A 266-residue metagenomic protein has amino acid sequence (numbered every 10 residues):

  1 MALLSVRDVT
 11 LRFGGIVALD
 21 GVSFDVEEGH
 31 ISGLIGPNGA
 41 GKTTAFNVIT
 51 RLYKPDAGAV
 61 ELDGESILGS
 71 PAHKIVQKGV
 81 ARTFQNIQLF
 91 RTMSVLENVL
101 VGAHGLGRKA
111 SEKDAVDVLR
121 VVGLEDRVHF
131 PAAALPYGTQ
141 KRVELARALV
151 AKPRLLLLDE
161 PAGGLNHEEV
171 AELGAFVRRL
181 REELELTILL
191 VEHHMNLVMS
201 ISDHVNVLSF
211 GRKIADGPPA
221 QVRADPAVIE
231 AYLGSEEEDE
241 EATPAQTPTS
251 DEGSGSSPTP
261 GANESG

Functional and structural regions predicted by a protein language model:
M1-T247, D251-E252, P260-G266: Glycine-rich phosphate-binding loops of nucleotide-dependent enzymes
